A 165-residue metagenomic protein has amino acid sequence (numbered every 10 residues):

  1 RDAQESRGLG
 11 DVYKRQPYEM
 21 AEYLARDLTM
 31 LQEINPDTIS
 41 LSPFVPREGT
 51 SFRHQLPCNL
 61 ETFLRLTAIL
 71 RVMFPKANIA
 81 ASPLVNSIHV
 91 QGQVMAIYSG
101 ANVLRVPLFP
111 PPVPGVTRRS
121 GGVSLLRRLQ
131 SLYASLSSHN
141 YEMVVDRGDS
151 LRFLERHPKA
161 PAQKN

Functional and structural regions predicted by a protein language model:
R1-L9, Y13: Single conserved hydrophobic/aromatic residue that forms the stacking wall/gate of nucleotide- or nucleobase-binding
R1-Q4, L28, I97: Residues within alpha-helical segments
R7, A25-Q32, V45: Extended alpha-helical regions
G10-E19, R47-R53: Active-site-proximal beta-alpha loop/turn segments in soluble metabolic enzymes
K14-L28, P83-V90: Active-site glycine- and acidic-residue-rich loops that bind and position anionic ligands or nucleotide-like cofactors
Q32-N165: Auxiliary Fe-S-binding modules of radical SAM enzymes
